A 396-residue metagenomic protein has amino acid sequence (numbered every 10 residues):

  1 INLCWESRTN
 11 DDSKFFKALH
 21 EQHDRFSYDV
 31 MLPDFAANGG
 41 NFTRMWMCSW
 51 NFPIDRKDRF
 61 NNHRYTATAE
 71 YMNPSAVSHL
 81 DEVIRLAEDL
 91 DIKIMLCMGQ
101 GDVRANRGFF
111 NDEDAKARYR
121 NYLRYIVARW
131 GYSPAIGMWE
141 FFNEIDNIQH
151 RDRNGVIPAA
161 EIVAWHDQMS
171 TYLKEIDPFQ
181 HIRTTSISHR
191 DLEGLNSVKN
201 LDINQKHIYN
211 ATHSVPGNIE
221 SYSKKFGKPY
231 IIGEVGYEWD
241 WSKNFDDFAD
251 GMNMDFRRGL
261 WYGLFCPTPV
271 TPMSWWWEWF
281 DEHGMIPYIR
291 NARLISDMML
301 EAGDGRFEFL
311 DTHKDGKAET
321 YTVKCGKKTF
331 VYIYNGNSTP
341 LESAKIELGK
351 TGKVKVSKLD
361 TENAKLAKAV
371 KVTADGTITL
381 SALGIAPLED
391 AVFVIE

Functional and structural regions predicted by a protein language model:
I1-I203, H207-V215: Active-site mouth of glycoside hydrolases
L32, I84, S170, N218-S223 (+2 more regions): Short amphipathic alpha-helical segments and helix-helix/interface helices
R44, M138-E140, T184, I231-I232 (+2 more regions): Structured core elements
Q180-I182, V198-F280: Catalytic-core region of carbohydrate-active enzymes that cleave or remodel glycosidic bonds
S186-S188, G233, L359: Conserved beta-strand termini and adjacent loop/short-helix elements that scaffold enzyme active sites in alpha/beta
E238-D240, M252-A367, L383-E396: Aromatic- and carboxylate-lined catalytic core of secreted/periplasmic carbohydrate-active enzymes
A369-V372: Short beta-strand segments within Ig-like beta-sandwich modules, predominantly Fibronectin type-III
G376-I378: Short strand-edge motifs at loop-to-beta-strand transitions and within beta-strands of extracellular beta-rich domains
